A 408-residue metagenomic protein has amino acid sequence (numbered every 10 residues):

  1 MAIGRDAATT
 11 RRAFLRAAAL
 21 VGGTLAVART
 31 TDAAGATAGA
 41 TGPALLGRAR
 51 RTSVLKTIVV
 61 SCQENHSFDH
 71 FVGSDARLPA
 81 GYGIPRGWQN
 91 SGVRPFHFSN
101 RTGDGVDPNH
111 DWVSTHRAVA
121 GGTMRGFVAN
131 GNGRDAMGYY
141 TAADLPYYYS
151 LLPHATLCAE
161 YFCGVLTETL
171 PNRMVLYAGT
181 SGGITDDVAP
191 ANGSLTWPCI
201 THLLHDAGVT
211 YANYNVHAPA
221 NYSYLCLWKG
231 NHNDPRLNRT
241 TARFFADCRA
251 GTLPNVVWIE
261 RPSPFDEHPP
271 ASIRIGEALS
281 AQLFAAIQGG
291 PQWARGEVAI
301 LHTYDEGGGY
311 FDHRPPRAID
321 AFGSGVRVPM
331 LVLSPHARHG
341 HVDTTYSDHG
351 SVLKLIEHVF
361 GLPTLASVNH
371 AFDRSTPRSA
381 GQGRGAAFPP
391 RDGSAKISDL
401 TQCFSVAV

Functional and structural regions predicted by a protein language model:
A2-A8, A13-V408: N-terminal pro-sequences and low-complexity stem/linker regions of secreted or lumenal proteins
